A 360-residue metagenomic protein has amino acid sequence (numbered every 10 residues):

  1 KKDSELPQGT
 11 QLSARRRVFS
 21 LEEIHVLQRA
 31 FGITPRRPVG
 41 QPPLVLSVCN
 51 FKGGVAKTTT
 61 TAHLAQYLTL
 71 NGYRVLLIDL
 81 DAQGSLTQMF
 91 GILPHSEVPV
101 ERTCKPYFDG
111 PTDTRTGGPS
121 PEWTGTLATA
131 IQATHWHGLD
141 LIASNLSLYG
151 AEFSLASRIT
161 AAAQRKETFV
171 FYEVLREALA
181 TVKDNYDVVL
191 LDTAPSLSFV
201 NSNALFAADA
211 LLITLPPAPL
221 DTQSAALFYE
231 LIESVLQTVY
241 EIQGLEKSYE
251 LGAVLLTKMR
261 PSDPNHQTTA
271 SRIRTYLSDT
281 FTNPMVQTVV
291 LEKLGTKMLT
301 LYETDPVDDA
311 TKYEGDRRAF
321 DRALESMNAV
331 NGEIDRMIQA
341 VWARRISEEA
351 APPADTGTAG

Functional and structural regions predicted by a protein language model:
K1: Polyanion-binding surface elements
P7-G360: P-loop NTP-binding core
